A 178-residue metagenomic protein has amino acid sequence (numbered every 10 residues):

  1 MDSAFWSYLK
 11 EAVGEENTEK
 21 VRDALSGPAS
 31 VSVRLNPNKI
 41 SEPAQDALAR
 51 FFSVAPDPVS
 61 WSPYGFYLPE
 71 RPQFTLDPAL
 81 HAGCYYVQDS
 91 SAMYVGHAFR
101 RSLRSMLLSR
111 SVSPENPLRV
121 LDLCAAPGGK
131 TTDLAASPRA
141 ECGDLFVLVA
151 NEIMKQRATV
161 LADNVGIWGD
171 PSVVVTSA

Functional and structural regions predicted by a protein language model:
M1-A178: S-adenosylmethionine
